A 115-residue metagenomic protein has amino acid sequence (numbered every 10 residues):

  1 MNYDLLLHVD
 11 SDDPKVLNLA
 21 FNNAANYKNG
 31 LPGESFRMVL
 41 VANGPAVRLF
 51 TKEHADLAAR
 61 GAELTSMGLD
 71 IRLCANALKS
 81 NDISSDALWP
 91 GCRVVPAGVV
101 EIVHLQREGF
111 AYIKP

Functional and structural regions predicted by a protein language model:
D4-D10, V41-N43: Short glycine-rich or small-residue beta-strand-to-loop segments that form or flank ligand, phosphate, metal/Fe-S
H8-A20, R48-F50: Short, glycine-rich nucleotide/cofactor-binding loops
N18-P32: Histidine-anchored nucleotide/phosphate-binding helix
G30-E34, L64-T65: Short helix-capping segments at alpha-helix termini
S35-M38, I113: Anionic, Ser/Thr-rich low-complexity intrinsically disordered regions
M38-N43, R72-A75: Short internal beta-strands
N43-R48, L78: Short active-site-proximal "capping" loops at secondary-structure junctions
E53-P115: A cross-taxonomic marker for long C-terminal extensions/tails that follow the last structured domain
